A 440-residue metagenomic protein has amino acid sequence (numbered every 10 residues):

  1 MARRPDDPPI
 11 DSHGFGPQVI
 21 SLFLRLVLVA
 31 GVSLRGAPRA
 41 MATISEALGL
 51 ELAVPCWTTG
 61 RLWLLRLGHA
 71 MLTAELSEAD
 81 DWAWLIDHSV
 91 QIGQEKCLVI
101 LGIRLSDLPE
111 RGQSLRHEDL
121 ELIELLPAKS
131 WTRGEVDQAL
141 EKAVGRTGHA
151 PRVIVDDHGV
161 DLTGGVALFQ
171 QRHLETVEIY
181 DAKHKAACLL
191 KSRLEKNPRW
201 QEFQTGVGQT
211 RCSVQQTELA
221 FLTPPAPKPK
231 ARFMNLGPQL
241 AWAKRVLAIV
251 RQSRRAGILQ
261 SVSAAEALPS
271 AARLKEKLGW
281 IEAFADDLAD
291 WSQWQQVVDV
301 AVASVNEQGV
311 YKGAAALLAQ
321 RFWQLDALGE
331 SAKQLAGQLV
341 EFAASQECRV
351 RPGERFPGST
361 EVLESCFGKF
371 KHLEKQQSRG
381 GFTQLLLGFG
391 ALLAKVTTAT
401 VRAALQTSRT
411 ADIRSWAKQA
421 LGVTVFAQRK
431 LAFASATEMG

Functional and structural regions predicted by a protein language model:
R3-F15, V19-R25, V29, L34-G36 (+8 more regions): RNase H-like nuclease fold core
P38, G60, R66, L85 (+7 more regions): Enriched - but not universal
P38-I44, F382-L387: Short alpha-helical "patches" and their helix-cap loops
H149, G159-F169, G208-G440: Acidic/histidine-rich catalytic cores and adjacent linkers of DNA breakage/strand-transfer/modification proteins
K196-G208: A catalytic-pocket lid/entrance helix-loop region that shapes and gates access to the active site across common
